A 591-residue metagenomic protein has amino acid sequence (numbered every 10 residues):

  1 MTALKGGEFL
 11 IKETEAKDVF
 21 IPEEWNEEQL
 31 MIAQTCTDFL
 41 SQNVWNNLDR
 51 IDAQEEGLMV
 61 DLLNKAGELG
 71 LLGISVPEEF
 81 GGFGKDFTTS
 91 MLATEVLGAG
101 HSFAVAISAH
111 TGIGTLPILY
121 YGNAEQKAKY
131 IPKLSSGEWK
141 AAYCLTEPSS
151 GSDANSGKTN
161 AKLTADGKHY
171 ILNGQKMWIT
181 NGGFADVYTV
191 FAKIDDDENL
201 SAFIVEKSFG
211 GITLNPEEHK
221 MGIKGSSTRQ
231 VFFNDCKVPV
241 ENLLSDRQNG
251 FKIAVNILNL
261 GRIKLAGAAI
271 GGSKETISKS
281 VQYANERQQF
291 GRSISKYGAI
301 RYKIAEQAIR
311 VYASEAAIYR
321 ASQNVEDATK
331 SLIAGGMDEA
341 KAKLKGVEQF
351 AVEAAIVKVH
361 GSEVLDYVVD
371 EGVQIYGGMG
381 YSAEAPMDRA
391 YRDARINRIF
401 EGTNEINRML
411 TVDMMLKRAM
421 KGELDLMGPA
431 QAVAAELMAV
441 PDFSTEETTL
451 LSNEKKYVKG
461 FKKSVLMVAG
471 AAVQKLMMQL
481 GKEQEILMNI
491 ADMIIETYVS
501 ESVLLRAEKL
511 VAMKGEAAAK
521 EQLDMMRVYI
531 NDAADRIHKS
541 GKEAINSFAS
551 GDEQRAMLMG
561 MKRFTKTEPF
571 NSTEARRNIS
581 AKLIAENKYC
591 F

Functional and structural regions predicted by a protein language model:
M1-S108, E125-K129, K133, S152 (+4 more regions): Amphipathic, small/basic residue-rich leader segments at the start of a protein or domain
T2-K17, L92, I113, V368 (+2 more regions): Glycine-rich phosphate/cofactor-binding loops in nucleotide/flavin-utilizing enzymes
P22-W25, I32, A99, T213-A316 (+6 more regions): Glycine-rich beta->alpha junctions and the first turn(s) of the following alpha-helix
L48-A53, Y312-H360, V373-Q374, M477 (+2 more regions): C-terminal helix-coil-helix/basic helical segment that borders enzyme active sites and/or dimer interfaces and provides
A106-E125, G151-A154, K162-L163: N-terminal glycine-rich flavin-associated loop
G137-L145: A short, Trp-centered hydrophobic/proline-enriched beta-strand micro-motif
K168-L214: A short core secondary-structure module
L437-D442, T449-F591: C-terminal amphipathic alpha-helical interaction region
